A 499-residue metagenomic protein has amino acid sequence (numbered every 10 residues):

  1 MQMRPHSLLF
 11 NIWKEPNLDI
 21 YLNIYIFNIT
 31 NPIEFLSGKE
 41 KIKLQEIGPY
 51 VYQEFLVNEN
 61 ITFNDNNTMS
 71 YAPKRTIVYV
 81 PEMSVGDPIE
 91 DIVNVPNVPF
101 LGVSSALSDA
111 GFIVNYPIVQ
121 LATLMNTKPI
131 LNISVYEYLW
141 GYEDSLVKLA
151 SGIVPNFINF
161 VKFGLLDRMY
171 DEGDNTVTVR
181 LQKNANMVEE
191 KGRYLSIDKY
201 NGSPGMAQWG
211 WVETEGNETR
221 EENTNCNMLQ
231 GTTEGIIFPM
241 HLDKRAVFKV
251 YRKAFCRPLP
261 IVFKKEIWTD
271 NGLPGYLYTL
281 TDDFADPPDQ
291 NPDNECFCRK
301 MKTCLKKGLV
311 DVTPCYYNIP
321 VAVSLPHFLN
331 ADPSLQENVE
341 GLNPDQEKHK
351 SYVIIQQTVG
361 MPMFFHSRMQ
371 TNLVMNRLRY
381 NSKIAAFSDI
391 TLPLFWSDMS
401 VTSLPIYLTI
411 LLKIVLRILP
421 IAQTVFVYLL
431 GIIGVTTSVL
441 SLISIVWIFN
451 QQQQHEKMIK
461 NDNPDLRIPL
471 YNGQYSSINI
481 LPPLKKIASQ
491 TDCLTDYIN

Functional and structural regions predicted by a protein language model:
M1-P274, T281-N479, K485, D496: Extracellular or lumenal secretory-pathway regions
A488-N499: Intrinsically disordered, low-complexity C-terminal regions of metazoan proteins
